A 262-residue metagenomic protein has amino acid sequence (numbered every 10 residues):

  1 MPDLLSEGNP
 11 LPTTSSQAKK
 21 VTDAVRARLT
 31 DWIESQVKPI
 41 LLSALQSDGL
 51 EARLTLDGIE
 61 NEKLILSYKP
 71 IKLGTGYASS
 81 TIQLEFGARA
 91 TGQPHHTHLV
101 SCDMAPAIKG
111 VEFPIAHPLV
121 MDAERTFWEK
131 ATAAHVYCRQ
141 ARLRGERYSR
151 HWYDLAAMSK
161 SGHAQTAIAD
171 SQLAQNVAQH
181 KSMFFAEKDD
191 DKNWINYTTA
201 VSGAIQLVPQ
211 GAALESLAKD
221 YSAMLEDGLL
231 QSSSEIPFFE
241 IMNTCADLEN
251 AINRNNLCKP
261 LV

Functional and structural regions predicted by a protein language model:
P2-V262: Structured mid-to-C-terminal alpha-helical surface segments
